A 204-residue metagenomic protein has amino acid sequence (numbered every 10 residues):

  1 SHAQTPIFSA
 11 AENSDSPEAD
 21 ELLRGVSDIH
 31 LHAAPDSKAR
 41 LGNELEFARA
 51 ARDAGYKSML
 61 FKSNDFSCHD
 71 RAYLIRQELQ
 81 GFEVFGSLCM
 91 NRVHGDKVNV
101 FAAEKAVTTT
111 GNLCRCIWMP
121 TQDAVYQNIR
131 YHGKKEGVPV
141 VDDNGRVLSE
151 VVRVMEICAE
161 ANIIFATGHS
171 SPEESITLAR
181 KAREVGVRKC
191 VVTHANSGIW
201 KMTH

Functional and structural regions predicted by a protein language model:
S1-A3, G168-H169: Generic low-polarity alpha-helical segments
A3-G25, L79-V100, R115-N128: Metal-cofactor-binding active-site regions of metalloenzymes
Q4-F82: An N-terminally biased module of ancient metal coordination in phosphate/nucleic-acid-related enzymes
S14-D20, E44-R49, H69-L74, Q80 (+3 more regions): Histidine/acidic residue-rich metal-binding segments in metalloenzymes
S27-L31, M59-K62, F85-L88, R115-M119 (+2 more regions): Hydrophobic faces of well-ordered beta-strands that scaffold small-molecule active sites in alpha/beta enzyme cores
D28-A39, D123-A124, I129-R146: Glycine-rich phosphate-binding "P-loop"
H32-A34, N64-F66, S87-V93, P120-A124 (+2 more regions): Active-site beta-loop-alpha junctions enriched in small/polar residues
F61-K62, N91-D96, V141-N144: Short gly/ser-rich anion-binding loops that grip negatively charged ligand groups
